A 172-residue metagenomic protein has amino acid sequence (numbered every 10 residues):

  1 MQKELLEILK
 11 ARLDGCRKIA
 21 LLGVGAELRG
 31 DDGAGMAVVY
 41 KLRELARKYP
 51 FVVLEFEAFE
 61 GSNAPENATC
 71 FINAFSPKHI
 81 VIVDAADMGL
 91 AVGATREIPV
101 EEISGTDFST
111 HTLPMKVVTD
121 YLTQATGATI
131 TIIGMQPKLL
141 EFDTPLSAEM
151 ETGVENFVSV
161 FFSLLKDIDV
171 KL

Functional and structural regions predicted by a protein language model:
M1-V117, Y121-A128, I132-P137, T144-E155 (+2 more regions): N-terminal catalytic or cofactor-binding beta/alpha core of small enzyme domains
